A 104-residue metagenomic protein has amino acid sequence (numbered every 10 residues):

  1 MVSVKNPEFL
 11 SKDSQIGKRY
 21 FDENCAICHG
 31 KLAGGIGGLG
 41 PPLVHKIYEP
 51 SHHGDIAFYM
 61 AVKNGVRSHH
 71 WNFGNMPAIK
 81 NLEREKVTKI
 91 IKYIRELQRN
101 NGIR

Functional and structural regions predicted by a protein language model:
M1-Y20: Electrostatic cytochrome c docking/interface patches
S14, K18, G30, G34-K63 (+1 more regions): Gly/Gly-Pro-rich "capping" loops immediately C-terminal to redox-active cysteine motifs in periplasmic/lumenal
E23: Cys/His-enriched microdomains
I27: Short, cysteine/histidine-rich loop/knuckle motifs that typically chelate Zn2+
G37-V44, N64-L97, G102-R104: Axial heme c-ligation environment in periplasmic c-type cytochrome domains
